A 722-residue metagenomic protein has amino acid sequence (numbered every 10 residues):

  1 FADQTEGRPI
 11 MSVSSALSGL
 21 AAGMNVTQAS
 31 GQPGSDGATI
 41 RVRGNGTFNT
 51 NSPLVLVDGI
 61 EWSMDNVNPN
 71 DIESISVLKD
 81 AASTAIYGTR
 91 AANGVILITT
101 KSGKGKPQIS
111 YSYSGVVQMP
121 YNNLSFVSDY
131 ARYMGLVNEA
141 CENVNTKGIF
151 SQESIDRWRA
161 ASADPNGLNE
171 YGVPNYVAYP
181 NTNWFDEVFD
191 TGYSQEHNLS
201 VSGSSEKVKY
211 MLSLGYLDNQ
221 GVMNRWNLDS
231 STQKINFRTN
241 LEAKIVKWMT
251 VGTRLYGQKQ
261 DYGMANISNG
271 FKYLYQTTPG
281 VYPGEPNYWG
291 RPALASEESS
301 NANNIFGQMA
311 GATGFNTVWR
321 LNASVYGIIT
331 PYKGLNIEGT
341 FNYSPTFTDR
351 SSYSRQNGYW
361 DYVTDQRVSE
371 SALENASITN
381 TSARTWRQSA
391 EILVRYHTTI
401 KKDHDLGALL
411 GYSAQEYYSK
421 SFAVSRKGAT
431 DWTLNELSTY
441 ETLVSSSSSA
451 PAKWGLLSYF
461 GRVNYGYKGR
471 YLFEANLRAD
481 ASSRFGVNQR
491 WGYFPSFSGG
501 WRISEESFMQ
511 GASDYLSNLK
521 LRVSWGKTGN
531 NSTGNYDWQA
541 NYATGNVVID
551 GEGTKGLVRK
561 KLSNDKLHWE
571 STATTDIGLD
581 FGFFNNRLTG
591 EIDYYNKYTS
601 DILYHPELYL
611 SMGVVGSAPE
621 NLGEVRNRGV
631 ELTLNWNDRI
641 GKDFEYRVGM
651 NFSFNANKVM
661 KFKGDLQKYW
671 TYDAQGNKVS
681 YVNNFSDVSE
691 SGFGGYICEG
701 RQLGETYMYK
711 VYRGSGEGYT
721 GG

Functional and structural regions predicted by a protein language model:
F1-R238, T250-G252, N322-A323, V615 (+1 more regions): Short, small/polar-rich motifs associated with maturation and membrane association, primarily at protein termini
Q4-T5, S52, Q195, N240-K259 (+2 more regions): Extracellular/periplasmic, surface-exposed regions of secreted and cell-surface proteins
L17, A22, Q276-P286, K333 (+1 more regions): Proline-centered flexible-loop/turn and helix-kink motifs
T27-A29, R43, G623, R628 (+1 more regions): A structural detector for beta-sheet-dominated domains
G44, G270-F271, N541: Short, hinge-like loop/turn segments at secondary-structure boundaries
S110-P174, A423, N637-G722: Conserved small-residue
E153, A160-P180, Q258, G263-N322 (+3 more regions): Acidic/polar loop-and-plug regions of large Gram-negative outer-membrane beta-barrel proteins
